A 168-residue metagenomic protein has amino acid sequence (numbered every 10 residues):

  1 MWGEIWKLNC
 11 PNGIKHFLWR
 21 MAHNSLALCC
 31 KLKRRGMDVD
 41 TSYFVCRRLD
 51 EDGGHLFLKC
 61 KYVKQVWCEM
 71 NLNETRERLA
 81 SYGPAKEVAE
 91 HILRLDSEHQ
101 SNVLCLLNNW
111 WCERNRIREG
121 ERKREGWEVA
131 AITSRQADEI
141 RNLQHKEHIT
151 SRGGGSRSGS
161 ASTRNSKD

Functional and structural regions predicted by a protein language model:
M1-D168: Primary recognition of RNase H-like, Mg2+-dependent phosphodiesterase/nuclease domains
